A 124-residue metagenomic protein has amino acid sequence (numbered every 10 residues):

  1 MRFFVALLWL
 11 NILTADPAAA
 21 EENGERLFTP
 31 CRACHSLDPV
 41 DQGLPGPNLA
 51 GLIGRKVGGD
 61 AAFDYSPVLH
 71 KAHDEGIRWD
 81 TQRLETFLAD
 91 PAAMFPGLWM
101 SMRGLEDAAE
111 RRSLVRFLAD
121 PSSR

Functional and structural regions predicted by a protein language model:
F3-A15: Bacterial N-terminal signal peptides
T14, S36, G54, A89 (+1 more regions): Residues at helix-coil transition
A20-L44, L49, I53: Sequence/structural segment immediately N-terminal to covalent heme-attachment motifs in c-type and related
N23, D41, E75-W79, E106: Extracytoplasmic/periplasmic, Sec-exported soluble proteins
L37, A72, W99-M102: Conserved short-loop catalytic and cofactor-binding motifs
L52, K56-G59, P91-F95: A short secondary-structure junction motif
G59-R78: Short Fe-S-cluster ligation motifs
R78-R124: C-terminal capping alpha-helices of c-type cytochrome domains
